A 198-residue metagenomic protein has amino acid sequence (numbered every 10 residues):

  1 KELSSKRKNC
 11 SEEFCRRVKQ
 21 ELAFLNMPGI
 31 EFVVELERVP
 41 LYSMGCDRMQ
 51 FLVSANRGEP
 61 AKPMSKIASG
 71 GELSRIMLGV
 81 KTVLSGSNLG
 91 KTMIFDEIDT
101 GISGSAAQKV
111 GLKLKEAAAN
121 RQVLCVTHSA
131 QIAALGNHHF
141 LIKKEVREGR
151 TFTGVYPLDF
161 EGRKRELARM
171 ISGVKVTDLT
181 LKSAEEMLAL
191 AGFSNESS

Functional and structural regions predicted by a protein language model:
K1-P40: Charged, surface-exposed helical/loop "interaction arms" that form contiguous linear patches used for dimerization
A23-L25, P40-M44, S65-A68, V83 (+4 more regions): Replace "in large, NTP-powered and nucleic-acid-processing enzymes" with "in large, NTP-powered factors and other
L41-L78, T100-G104: Conserved ABC ATPase signature
A55-G58, L73-M93, A117: GG-anchored amphipathic helix commonly corresponding to the ABC/SMC/Rad50 NBD signature/C-loop
S87-N88, T100-Q108: Conserved D-loop-proximal element of ABC-family nucleotide-binding domains
D96-E97: Walker B catalytic acidic pair
S105-S198: C-terminal lobe/lid and adjacent interdomain/linker elements of RecA-like ASCE P-loop ATPase modules
